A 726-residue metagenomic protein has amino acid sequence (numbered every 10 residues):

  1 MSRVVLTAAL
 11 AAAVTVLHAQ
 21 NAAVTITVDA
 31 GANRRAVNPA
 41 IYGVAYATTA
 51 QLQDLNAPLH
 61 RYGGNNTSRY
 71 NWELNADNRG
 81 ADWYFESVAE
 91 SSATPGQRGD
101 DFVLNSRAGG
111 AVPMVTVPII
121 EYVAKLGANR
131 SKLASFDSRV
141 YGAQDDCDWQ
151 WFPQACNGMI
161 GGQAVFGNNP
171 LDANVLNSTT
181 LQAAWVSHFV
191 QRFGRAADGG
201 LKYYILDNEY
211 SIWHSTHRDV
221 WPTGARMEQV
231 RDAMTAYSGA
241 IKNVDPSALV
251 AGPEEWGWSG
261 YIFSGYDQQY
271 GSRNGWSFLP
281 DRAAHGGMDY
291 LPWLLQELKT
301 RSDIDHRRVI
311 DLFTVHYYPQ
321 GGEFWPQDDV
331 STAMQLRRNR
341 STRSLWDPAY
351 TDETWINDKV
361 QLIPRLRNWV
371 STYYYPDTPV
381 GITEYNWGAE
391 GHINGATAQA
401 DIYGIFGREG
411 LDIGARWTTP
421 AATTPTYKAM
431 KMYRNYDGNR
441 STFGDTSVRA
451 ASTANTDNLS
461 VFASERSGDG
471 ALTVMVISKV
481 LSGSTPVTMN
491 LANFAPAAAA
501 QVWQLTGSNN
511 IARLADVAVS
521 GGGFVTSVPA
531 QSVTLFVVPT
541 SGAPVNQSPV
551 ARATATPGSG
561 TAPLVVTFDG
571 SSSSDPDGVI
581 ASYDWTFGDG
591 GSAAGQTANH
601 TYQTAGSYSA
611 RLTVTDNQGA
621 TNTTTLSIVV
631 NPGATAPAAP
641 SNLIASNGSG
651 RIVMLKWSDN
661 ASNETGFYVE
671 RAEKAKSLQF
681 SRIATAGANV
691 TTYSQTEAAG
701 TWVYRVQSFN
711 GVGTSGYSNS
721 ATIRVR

Functional and structural regions predicted by a protein language model:
N21-T332: N-terminal catalytic cores of secreted or lumenal carbohydrate-active enzymes
H392, Y403-A471: Glycan-recognition and catalytic regions of carbohydrate-active enzymes
N435, N439-T442, S541-A638, I644: Extracellular/lumenal mature domains of secreted and surface-exposed proteins
N455-P496: Carbohydrate-binding surface patches
K479-V545: C-terminal beta-sandwich/jelly-roll accessory domains of carbohydrate-active enzymes
G633-N663, G713-R726: Pro/Thr/Ser/Gly-rich low-complexity, intrinsically disordered linker/stalk tracts
Y668-A699, Y717: Recognizes extended acidic, P/S/T-rich segments that occur within or adjacent to Ig-like beta-sandwich modules
Q695-V712: Beta-strand-rich modules
